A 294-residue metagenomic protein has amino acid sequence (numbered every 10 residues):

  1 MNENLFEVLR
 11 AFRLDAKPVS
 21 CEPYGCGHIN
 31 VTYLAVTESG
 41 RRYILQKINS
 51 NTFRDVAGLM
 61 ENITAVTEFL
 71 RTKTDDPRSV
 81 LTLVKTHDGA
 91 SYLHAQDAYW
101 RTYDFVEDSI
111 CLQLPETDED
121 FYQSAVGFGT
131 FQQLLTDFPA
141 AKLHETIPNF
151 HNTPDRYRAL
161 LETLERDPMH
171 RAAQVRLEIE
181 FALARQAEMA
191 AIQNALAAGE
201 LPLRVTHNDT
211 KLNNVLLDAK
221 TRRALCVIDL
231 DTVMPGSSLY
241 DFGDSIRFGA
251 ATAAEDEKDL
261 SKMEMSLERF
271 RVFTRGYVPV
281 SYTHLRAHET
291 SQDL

Functional and structural regions predicted by a protein language model:
M1-D15: Juxta-kinase regulatory segment immediately upstream of eukaryotic protein kinase catalytic domains
K17-C21: Conserved N-terminal boundary motif of the eukaryotic protein kinase catalytic domain
P23-C26: Protein kinase glycine-rich loop
H28-T37, I44-L45, A187-Y240: Active-site acidic catalytic loop and adjacent metal/ATP-binding pocket of ATP-dependent phosphoryl transfer enzymes
V31, V36, I48-N152: Conserved ATP-binding subdomain of kinase catalytic cores across diverse folds
R54-A57, I110-Y122, D137-H207, L216-R223: ATP-dependent phospho-/nucleotidyl transfer catalytic cores
L239-S281: Active-site activation/catalytic loop segments of kinase-like enzymes and analogous catalytic loops in related
T283-T290: Conserved small/polar residues in nucleotide/adenosyl-binding loops
